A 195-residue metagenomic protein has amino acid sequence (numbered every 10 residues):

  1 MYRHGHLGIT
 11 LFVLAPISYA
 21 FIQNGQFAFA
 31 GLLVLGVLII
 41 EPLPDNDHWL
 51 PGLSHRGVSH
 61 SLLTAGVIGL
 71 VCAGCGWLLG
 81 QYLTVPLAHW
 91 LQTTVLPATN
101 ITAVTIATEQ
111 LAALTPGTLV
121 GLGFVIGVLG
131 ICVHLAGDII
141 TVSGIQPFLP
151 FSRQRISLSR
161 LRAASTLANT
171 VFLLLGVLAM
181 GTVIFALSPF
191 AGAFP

Functional and structural regions predicted by a protein language model:
M1-P195: N-terminal membrane-targeting hydrophobic helices
